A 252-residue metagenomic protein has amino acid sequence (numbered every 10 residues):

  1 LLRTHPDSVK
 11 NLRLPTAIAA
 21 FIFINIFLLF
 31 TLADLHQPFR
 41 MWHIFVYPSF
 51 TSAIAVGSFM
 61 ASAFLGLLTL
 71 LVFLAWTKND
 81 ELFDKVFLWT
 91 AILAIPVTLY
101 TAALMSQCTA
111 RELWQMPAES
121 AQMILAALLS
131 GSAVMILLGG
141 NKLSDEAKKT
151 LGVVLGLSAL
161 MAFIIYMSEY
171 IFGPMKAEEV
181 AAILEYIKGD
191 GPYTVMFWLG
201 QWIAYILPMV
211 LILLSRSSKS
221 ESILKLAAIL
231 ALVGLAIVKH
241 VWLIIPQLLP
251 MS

Functional and structural regions predicted by a protein language model:
L1-M60: Membrane helical hairpin/interfacial module
T4-K10, S62, L67-I237: Long, contiguous internal "core" modules enriched in hydrophobic/ aromatic residues
I26, A33, L207, V238 (+1 more regions): Single, functionally critical "micro-switch" positions that shape active/binding sites and transmembrane helices
F39, L65-T69, P250-S252: Short alpha-helical linear motifs
M41, K176, P246: Active-site-proximal flexible loops/turns
A236-S252: Juxtamembrane boundary at the C-terminal end of a transmembrane helix
